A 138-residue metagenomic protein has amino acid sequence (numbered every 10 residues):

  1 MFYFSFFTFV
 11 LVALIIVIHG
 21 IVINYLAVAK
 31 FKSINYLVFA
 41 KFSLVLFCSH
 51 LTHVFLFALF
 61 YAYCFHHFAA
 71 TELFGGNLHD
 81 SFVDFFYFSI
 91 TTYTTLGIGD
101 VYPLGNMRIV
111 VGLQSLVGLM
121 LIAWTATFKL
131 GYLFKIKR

Functional and structural regions predicted by a protein language model:
M1-F4, T8, K30, I34 (+3 more regions): Membrane-helix interfacial "entry" motifs
F7-A29: N-terminal signal-anchor/start-transfer transmembrane helix
F9-I15, D80-K137: Pore domain of cation channels
V12-I16, L46-H50, V54, T91: Alpha-helical transmembrane segments of multi-pass membrane proteins
I16, G20, N24, V54-A58 (+3 more regions): Transmembrane alpha-helical segments of multi-pass membrane transport proteins and ion-pumping complexes
I23-F65, L130, F134: Pore-domain transmembrane helices of cation channels
Y25-A29, N77-D80, L96: Short, functional N-terminal and low-complexity linear motifs
T52-F85: Outer-pore turret/helix-boundary of cation channels
